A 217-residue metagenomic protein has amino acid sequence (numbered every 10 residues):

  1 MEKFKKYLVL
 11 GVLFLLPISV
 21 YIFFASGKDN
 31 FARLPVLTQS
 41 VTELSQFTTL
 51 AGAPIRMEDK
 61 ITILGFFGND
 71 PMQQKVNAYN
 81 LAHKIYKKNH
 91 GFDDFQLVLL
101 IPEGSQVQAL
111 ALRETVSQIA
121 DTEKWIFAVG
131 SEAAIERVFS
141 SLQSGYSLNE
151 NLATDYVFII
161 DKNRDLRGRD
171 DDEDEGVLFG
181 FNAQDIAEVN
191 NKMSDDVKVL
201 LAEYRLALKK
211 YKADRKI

Functional and structural regions predicted by a protein language model:
M1-T49: N-terminal targeting signals for export/organelle localization
P54-A82: Short active-site neighborhood of thiol/selenol oxidoreductases, capturing the structured segment around
N69-Q74, E103-V107, L166: Short acidic, S/G/P-rich loop/turn micro-motifs used as interaction or catalytic elements
K75-K84, V107-R113, M193-S194: Well-ordered, non-membrane alpha-helical segments in soluble/globular domains
N77-L99: Conserved helix-turn-beta segment immediately C-terminal to the redox Cys motif in thioredoxin-like folds
D93-V107, E123-A133: Thiol-based oxidoreductase modules, predominantly thioredoxin-like and allied folds used for disulfide exchange
E114-T154: Short, internal strand/loop/helix patches that form the active-site neighborhood or redox-interaction surface
A153-I217: Thiol-/selenol-based redox modules, centered on thioredoxin-like and closely related oxidoreductase domains
